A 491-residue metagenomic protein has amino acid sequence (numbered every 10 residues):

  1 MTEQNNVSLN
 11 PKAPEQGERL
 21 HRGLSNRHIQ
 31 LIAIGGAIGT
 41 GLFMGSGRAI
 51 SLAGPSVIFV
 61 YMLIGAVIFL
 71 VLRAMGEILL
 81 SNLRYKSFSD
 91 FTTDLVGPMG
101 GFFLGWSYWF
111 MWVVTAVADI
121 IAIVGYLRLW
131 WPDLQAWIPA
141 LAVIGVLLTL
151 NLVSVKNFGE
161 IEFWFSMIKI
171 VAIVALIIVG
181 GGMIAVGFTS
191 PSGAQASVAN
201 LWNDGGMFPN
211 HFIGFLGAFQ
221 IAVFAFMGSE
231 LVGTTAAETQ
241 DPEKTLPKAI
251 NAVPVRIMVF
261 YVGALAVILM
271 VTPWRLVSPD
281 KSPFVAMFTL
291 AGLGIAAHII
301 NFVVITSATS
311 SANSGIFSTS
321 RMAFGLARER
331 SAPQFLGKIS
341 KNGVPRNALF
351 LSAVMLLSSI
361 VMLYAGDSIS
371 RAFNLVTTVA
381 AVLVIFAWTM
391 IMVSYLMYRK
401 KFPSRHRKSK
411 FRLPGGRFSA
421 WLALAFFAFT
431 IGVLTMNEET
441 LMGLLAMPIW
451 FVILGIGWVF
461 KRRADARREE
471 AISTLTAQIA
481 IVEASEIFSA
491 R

Functional and structural regions predicted by a protein language model:
M1-G47, S51-S56, F69, R73 (+5 more regions): Membrane-interface "cap" regions at the ends of multi-pass membrane proteins
E3-Q4, L9-A13, S89-L95, I120-A140 (+6 more regions): Helix-loop-helix connectors at the membrane interface of multi-pass transporters/channels
S8-H21, V57-I58, W131-Q135, M167-F302: Helix-loop-helix junctions that connect adjacent transmembrane segments in multi-pass membrane transporters
H21, M44-P139, T149, V255-V262 (+1 more regions): Extracellular loop-to-transmembrane helix junctions
R84-Y85, S107-I121, F226-T239, A297-Q334 (+3 more regions): Membrane-helix boundary/coupling elements in multi-pass transport proteins
D90-T93, G97, L129, W202-G205 (+2 more regions): TM-loop-TM module centered on a large, flexible mid-protein loop between adjacent transmembrane helices in multi-pass
V124, I138-A196, I250-P254, A380-M390 (+2 more regions): Membrane-interface loop-to-helix entry segments
W164-F165, L336-V344, I385-E439: C-terminal membrane-solvent junction of multi-pass transporters and transport-like membrane proteins
